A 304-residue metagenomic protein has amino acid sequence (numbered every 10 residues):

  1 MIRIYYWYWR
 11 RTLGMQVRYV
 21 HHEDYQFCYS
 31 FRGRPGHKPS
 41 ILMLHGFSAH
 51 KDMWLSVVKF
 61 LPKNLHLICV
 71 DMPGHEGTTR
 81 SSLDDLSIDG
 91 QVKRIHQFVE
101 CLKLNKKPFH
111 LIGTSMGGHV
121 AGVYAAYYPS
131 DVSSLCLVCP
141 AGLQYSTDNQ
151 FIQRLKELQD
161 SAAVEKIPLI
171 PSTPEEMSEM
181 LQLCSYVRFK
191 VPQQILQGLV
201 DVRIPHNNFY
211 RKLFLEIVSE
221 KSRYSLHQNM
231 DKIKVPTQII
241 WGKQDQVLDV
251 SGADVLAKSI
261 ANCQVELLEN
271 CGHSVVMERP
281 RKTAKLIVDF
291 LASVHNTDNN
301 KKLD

Functional and structural regions predicted by a protein language model:
M1-I41, P62-L65, E100, L104 (+1 more regions): Alpha/beta-hydrolase fold catalytic core
S30, I68-I112, Y128, K285: Active-site loop/oxyanion-hole signature of alpha/beta-hydrolase fold enzymes
F31-R80: Conserved HGGG/HGGXW glycine-rich cap/lid loop of the alpha/beta-hydrolase fold
G113, G117, A121: Gly/Ala-rich beta-loop-alpha elbow adjacent to hydrolase catalytic centers
A126-Y127, D131-S172: Flexible "cap/lid" loop of the alpha/beta hydrolase fold
S146-Q153, P168-K232: Conserved alpha/beta-hydrolase catalytic His-Asp/Glu region
I233, I239-W241, D245: Short beta-strand/loop motif that positions the catalytic acidic residue of the alpha/beta-hydrolase fold
C263-D304: Catalytic active-site module of serine/aspartate enzymes centered on a nucleophile-bearing elbow/loop
